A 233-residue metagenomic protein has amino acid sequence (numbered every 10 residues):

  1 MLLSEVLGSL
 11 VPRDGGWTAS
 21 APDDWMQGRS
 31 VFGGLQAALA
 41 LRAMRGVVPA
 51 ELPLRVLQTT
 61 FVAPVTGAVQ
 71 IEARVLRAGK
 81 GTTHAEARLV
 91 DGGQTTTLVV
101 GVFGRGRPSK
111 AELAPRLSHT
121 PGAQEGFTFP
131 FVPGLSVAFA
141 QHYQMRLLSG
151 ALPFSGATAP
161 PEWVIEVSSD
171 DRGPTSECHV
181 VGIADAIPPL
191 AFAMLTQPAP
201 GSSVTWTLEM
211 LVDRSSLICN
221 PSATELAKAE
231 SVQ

Functional and structural regions predicted by a protein language model:
M1-Q233: Terminal targeting signals and extreme-terminal segments of soluble enzymes
